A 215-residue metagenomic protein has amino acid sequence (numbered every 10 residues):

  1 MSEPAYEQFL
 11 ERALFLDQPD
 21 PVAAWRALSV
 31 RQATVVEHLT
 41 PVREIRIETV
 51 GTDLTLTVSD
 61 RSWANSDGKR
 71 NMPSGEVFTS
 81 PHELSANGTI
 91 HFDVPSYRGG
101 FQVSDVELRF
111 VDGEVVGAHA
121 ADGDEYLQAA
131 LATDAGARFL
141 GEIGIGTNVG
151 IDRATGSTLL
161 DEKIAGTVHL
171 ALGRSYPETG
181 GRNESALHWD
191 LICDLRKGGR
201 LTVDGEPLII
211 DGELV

Functional and structural regions predicted by a protein language model:
M1-N87, D211: Active-site bordering "gate/hinge" segments that shape substrate access to catalytic or cofactor-binding pockets
H38-E44, Q102-S104, C193-G199: A short, compositionally biased
E44-I47, T52-L56, S80, L84-A121 (+1 more regions): Metallocofactor- and cofactor-centric catalytic cores in central/energy metabolism, strongly enriched
E48, T57, H91-D93, G144-G146 (+2 more regions): Residues in well-ordered beta-strands of folded domains
R61-W63, P95-R98, E114-V115, A120-G123 (+4 more regions): Short, glycine-/Ser/Thr-/acidic-enriched flexible segments
N87, V103-D105, D112-V115, R138-E142 (+2 more regions): Active-site lining segments that contact anionic ligands and/or coordinate catalytic metals
G117-G181: Dual-mode signal for accessory low-complexity, basic/Gly-rich regions
T155-L214: Internal helix-turn-beta structural module
